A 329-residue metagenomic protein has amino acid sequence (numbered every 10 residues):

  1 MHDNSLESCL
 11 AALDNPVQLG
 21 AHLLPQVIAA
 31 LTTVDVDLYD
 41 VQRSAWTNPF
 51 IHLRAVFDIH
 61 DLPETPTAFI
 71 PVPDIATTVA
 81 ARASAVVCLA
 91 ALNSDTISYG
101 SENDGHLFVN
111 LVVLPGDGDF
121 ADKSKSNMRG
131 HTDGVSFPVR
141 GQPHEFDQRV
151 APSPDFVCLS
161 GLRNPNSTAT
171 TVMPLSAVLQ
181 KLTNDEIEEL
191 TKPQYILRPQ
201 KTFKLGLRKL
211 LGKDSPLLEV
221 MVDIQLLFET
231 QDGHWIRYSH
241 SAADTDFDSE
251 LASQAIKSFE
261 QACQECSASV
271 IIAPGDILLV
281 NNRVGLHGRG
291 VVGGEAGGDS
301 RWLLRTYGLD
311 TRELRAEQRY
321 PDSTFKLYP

Functional and structural regions predicted by a protein language model:
M1-T32, P49-H52, I59-P66, V109-P274 (+2 more regions): Active-site environment of non-heme Fe oxygenases that use a 2-His-1-carboxylate facial triad
D35-K125, G130: Long, mid-chain structured domain cores
